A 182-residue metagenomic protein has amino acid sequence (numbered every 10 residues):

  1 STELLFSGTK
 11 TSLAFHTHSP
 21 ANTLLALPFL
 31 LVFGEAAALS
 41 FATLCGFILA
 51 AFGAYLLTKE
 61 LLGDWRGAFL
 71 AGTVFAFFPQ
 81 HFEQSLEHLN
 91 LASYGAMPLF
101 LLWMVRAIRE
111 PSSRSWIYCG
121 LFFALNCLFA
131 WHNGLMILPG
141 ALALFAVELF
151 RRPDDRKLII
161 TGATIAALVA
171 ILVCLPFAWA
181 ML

Functional and structural regions predicted by a protein language model:
S1-A50, A76-Y94, P98: Membrane-interface coil-to-helix junctions
S1-T2, A170-L182: Aromatic-rich transmembrane-lumenal/periplasmic boundary elements in polytopic membrane proteins
V32, L61, F77, H81 (+2 more regions): Transmembrane helix irregularities
G53, Y94-E110, G140-L142: Specific aromatic-rich, kink-prone transmembrane helix
Y55-F77: Transmembrane-helix signature of polytopic, membrane-embedded enzymes that assemble or transfer cell-envelope glycans
F100-I117, F123-N126, V147, R151: Membrane-interface transmembrane helices that cradle and orient dolichyl/undecaprenyl
M136-A170, A180: Perimembrane helix-loop-helix junctions
